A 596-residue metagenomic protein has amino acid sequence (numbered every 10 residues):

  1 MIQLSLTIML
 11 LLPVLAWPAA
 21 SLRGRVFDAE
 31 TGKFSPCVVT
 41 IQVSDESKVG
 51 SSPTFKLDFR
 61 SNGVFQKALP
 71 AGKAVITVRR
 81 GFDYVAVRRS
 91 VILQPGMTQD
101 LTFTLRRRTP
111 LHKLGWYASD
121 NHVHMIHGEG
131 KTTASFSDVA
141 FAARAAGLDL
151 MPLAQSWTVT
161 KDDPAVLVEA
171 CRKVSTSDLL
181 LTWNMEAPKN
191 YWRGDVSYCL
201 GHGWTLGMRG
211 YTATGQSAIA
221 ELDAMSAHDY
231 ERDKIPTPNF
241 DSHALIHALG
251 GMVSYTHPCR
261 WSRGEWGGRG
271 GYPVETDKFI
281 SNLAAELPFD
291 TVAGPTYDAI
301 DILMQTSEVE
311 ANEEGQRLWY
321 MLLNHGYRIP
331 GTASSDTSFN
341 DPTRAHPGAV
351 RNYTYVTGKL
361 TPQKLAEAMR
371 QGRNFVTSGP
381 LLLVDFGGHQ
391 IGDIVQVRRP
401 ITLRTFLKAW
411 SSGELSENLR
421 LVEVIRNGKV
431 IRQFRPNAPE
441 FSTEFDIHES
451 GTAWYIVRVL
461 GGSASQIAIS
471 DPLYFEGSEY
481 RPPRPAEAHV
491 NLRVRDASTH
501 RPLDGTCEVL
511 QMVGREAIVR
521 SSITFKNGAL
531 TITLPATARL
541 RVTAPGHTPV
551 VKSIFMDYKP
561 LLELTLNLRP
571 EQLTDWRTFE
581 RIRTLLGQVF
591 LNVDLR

Functional and structural regions predicted by a protein language model:
M1-M9: Bacterial N-terminal signal peptides that target proteins for export
M9-P18: Hydrophobic h-region of N-terminal signal peptides that target proteins for export in Gram-negative bacteria
A20-G32: Short N-terminal segments immediately surrounding and downstream of signal-peptide cleavage
A29-V38, Q42-S44, K56-L57, K73 (+11 more regions): C-terminal functional module detector
V49-F65: Surface-exposed acidic, glycine/proline-enriched linker/cap segments that occur as 15-30-residue helix-coil
V64, G81-F82: Ligand-binding face of N-terminal immunoglobulin V-set domains in extracellular IgSF glycoproteins
L69, M97-H127: Replace "His-x-His-based motif
W116-G331, S335, P342, H547: Catalytic cores of extracellular degradative/oxidative enzymes
